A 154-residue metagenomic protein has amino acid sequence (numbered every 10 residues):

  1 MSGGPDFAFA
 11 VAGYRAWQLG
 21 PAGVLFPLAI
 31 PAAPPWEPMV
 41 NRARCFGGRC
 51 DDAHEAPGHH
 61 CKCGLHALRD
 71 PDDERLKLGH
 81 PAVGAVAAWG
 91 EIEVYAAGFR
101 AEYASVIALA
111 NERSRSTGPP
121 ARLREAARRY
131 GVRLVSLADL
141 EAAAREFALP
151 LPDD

Functional and structural regions predicted by a protein language model:
M1-K62, R75-G84, G90-I92, E112 (+1 more regions): ADP-ribose/NAD+-binding catalytic cleft of ART/PARP-like enzymes
G90-V94, D139-E146: A short acidic, often aromatic-flanked loop/helix-cap motif at beta-alpha or helix-coil junctions that lines enzyme
A101, V106-I107: Hydrophobic alpha-helical segments
T117-Y130: Short, aromatic/basic amphipathic alpha-helical patches
Y130, F147-D154: Long, compositionally biased intrinsically disordered regions
